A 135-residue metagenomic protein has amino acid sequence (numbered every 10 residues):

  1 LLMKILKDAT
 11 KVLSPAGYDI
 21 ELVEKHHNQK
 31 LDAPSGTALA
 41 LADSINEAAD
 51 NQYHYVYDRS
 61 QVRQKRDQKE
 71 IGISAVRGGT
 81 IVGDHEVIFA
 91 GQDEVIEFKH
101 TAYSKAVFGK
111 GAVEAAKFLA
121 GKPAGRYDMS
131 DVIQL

Functional and structural regions predicted by a protein language model:
L1-M3: Short glycine/serine/threonine-rich phosphate/pyrophosphate-binding segments that cradle anionic phosphate groups
I5-L6, T10, P15-L135: C-terminal substrate-binding/catalytic lobe of Rossmann-fold NAD(P)-dependent oxidoreductases
